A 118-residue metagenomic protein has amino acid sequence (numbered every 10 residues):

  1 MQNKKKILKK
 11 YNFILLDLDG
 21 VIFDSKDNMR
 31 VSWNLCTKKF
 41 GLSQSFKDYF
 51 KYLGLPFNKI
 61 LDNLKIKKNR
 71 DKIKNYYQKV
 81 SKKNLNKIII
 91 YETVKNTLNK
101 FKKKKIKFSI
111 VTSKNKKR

Functional and structural regions predicted by a protein language model:
M1-Y11, N115-K116: Asp-based, Mg2+/Mn2+-dependent phosphohydrolase catalytic module
K9-T93, K100, K104: N-terminal helical cap/lid subdomain that shapes the substrate entry/recognition surface in HAD-like hydrolases
V94-R118: Substrate-recognition element of Asp-dependent hydrolases with the DxDx(T/V) motif
